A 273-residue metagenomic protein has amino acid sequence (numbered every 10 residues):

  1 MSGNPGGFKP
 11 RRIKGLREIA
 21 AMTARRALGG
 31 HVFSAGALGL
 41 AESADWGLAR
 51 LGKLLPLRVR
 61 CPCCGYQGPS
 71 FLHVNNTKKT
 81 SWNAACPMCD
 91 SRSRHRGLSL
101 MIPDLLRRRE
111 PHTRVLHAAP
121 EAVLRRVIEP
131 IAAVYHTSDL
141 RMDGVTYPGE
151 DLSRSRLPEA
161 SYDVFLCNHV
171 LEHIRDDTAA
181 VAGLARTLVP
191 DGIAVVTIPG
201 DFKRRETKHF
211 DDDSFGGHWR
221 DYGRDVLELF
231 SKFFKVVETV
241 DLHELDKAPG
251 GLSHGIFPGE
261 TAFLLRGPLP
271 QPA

Functional and structural regions predicted by a protein language model:
M1-R58: Membrane-proximal basic amphipathic "stem/tether" segments
L57, W82-A85, G259-F263: Short beta-strand micro-motifs in enzyme catalytic cores
C61-C64, C86-C89: Short cysteine-rich clusters marking metal-coordination/redox-active sites
Q67-G68, S93, A122: Cys/His-rich microdomains that often coordinate metals
L72-N83: Short linker/helix segments within small regulatory modules
A85, S91-H112: Conserved alpha-helix/loop element of class I SAM-dependent methyltransferases that forms part of the SAM/SAH-binding
R109-K208, G216-F233, A262-P272: Conserved SAM-binding loop
K235, V240-A273: Core SAM-dependent methyltransferase catalytic element
